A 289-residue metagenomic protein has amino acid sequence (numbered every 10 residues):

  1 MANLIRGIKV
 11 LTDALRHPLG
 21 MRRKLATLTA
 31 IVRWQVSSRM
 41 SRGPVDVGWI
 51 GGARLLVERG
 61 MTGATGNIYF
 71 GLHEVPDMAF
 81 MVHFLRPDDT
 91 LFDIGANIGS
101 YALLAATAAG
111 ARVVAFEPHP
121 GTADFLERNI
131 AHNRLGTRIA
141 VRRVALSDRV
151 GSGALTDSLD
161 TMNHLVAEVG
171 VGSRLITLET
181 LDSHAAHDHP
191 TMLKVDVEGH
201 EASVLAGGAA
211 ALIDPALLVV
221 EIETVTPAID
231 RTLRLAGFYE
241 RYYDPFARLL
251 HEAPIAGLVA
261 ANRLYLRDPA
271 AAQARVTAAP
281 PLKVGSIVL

Functional and structural regions predicted by a protein language model:
M1-E58, P280-L289: Membrane-proximal basic amphipathic "stem/tether" segments
R33-V36, S41-V45, V166-G170, L250-I255: Short, P/G- and charge-enriched loop/turn segments at secondary-structure junctions
P44, A102, A109-A115, T180-L289: Conserved acidic-Pro-Pro-aromatic motif
V45, G52-M78, G136-T137, R142-D188 (+2 more regions): Glycine-rich adenosyl-binding loop in Rossmann-like folds that engage adenosine-containing cofactors
G60, G95, H119, A145 (+2 more regions): Anionic group-transfer/hydrolysis microenvironments
Y69-D148: SAM cofactor-binding core of SAM-dependent methyltransferases, primarily the Rossmann-like beta-alpha-beta module
P120-G121, G170-I176, V219-V225: Acceptor-substrate binding/catalytic loop of class I
